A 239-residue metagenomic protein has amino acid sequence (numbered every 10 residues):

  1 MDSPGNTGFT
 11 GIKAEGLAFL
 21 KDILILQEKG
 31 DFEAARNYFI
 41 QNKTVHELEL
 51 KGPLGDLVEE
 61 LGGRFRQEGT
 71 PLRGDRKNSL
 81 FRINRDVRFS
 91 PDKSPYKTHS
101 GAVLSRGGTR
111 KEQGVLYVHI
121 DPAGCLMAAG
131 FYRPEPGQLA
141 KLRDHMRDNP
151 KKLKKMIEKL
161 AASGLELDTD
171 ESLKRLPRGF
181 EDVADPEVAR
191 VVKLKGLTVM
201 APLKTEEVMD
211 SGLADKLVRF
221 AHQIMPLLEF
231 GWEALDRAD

Functional and structural regions predicted by a protein language model:
D2-K29, P53-G62, R147, E166-D239: Long, solvent-exposed, polar/charged low-complexity segments
L26-K43: Short, Lys/Glu-rich amphipathic helical modules
N37, P122-M127, K195-A201: Glycine-rich, often proline-containing surface loops adjacent to acidic residues and nearby aromatics that form
K43-L50, F131, L142-M146, L213: Short histidine-centered catalytic/ligand-binding loop motif
T44-D92: Gly/Pro-rich turn-and-neighbor structural signature
D86-R147: Aromatic- and glycine-enriched beta-alpha-beta binding-site module
I120-D182: Compact, glycine/acidic-enriched structural inserts
